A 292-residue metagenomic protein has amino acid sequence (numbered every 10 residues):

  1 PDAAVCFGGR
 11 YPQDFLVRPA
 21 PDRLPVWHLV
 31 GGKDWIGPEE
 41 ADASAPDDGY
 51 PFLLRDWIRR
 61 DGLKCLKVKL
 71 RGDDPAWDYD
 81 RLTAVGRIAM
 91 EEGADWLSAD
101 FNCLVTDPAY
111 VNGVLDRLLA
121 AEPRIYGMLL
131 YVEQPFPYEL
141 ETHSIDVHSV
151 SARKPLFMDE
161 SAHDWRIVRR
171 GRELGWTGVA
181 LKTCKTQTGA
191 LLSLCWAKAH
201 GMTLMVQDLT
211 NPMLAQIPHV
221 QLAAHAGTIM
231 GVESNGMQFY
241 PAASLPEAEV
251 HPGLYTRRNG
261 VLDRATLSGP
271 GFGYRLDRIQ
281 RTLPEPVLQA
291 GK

Functional and structural regions predicted by a protein language model:
P1-W96, F101-A120, R275-K292: N-terminal capping/lid subdomain adjacent to the active-site entrance of alpha/beta enzymes
V17-R23, I125, S149-S151, H225-G227 (+2 more regions): A generic structural signal for short, non-catalytic loop/turn and secondary-structure boundary residues
G31, S161, G236-M237: Residues that form or immediately flank small-molecule/cofactor binding pockets and catalytic motifs
A43, V147, E173, L194 (+2 more regions): Short, surface-exposed amphipathic charged segments that create phosphate/polyanion-binding patches used for binding
R59, V68-T210, L214-Q216: Catalytic core of soluble alpha/beta enzymes
T210-K292: Flexible C-terminal active-site loop/helix
